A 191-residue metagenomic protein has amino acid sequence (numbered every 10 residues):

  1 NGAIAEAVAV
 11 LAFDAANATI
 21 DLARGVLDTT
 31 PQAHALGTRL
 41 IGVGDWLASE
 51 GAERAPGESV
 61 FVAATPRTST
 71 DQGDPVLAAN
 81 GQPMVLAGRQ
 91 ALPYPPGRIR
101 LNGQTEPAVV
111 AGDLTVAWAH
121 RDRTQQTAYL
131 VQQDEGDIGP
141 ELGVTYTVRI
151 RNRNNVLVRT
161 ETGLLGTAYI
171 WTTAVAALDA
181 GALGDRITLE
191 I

Functional and structural regions predicted by a protein language model:
N1, I20-L22, G37-L40, V60-A64 (+4 more regions): Hydrophobic beta-strand residues in large extracellular and virion-surface proteins
N1-A15, T30-P31, P95-R98, N102 (+4 more regions): Subunit-assembly interface segments of extracellular/virion macromolecular structures
I4-G81, A87: Small/polar beta-strand repeat architecture
E6, V144, I187: Residues that flank catalytic or metal-binding motifs in active/ligand-binding sites
D14-D21, V110-G112, G163-Y169: Ser/Thr- and Asn-enriched, surface-exposed coil loops between beta-strands
D45-A52, A128-G184: Recognizes extended acidic, P/S/T-rich segments that occur within or adjacent to Ig-like beta-sandwich modules
R54-D74, I170-I191: Beta-strand-rich modules
P75-Y129: Pro/Thr/Ser/Gly-rich low-complexity, intrinsically disordered linker/stalk tracts
